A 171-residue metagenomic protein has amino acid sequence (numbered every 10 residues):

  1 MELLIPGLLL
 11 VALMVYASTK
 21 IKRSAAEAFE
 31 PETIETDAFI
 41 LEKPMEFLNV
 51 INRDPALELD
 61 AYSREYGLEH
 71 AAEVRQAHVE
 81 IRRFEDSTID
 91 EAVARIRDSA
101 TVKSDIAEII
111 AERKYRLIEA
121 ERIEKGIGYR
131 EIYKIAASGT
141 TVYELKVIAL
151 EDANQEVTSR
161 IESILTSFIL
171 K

Functional and structural regions predicted by a protein language model:
M1-S24: N-terminal signal-anchor transmembrane alpha helix of single-pass membrane proteins, serving as the membrane-anchoring
Y16-S18, F39, Y143: Aromatic side chains
S24-E58: N-terminal "mature-domain start" segment
A25, V50-E156: Conserved polar/disulfide-associated segments of primarily extracytoplasmic proteins
F39-E42, I110, A137, R160: Structural motif
E156-S163: Extracellular carbohydrate recognition
S163-L170: Extracellular, beta-strand-rich glycan-interacting domains
